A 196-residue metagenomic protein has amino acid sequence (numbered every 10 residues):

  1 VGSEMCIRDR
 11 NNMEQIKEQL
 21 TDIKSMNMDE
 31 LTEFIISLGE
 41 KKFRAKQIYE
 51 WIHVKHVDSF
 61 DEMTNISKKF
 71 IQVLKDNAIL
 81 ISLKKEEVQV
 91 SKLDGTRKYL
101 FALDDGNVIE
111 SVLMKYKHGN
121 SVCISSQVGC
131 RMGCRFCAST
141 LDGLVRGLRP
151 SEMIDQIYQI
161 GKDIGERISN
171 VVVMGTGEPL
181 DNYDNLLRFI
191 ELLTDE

Functional and structural regions predicted by a protein language model:
V1-I7: Short, small-residue-biased leader/transition segments that mark boundaries at the very start of proteins
S3, D58, M132: Glycine-centered loop/turn positions within well-structured domains that cap or flank conserved ligand/cofactor-binding
R10-N120: Flexible, acidic/Gly-rich N-terminal and inter-domain linker regions that tether and position cofactor-handling modules
T21, S126-Q127: N-proximal short alpha-helices
I109-S126, M132-E196: Conserved Radical SAM active-site core
